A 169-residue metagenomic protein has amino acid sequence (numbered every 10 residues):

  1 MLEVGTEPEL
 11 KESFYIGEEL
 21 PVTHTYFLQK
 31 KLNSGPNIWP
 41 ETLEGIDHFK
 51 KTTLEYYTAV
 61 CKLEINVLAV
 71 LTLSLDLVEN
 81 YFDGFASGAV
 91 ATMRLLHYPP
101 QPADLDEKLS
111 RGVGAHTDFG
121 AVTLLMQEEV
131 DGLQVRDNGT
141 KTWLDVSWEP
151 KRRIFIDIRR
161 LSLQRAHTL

Functional and structural regions predicted by a protein language model:
M1-L169: Peripheral, non-catalytic segments flanking oxidoreductase cores
